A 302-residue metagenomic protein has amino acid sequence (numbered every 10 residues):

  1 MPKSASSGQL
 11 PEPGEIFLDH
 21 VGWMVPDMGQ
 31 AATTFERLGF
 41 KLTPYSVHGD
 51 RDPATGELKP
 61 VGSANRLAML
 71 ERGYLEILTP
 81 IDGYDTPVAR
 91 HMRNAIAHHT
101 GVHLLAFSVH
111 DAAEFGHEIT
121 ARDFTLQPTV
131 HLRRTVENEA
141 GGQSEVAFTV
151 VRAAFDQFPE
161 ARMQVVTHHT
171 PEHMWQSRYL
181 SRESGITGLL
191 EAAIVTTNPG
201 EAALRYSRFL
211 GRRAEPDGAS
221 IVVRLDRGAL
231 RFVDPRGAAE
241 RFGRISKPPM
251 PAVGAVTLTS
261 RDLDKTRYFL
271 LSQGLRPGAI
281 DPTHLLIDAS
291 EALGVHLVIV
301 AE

Functional and structural regions predicted by a protein language model:
M1-T43, K59-H131, E137-G218, V222-E302: Glyoxalase I/VOC metalloenzyme domain signal
L42-D50: Conserved catalytic-core motifs of GNAT/GCN5-like acyltransferases
D52-E57: N-terminal beta-loop-helix "entrance" segment that forms/cooperates in small-molecule cofactor or anionic ligand
